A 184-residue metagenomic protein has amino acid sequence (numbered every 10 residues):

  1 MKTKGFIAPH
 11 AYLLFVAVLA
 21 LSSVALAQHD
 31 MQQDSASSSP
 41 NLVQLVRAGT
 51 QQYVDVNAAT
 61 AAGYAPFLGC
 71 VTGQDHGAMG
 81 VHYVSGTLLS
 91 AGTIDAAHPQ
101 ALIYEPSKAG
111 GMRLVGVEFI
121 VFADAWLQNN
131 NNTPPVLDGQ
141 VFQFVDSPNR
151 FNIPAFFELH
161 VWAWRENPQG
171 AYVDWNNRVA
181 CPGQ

Functional and structural regions predicted by a protein language model:
K2-L13: Bacterial N-terminal signal peptides that target proteins for export
A11-S22: Bacterial N-terminal signal peptides
S23-A27: Sec/Tat signal peptide C-region and signal peptidase I cleavage site
Q28-Q184: Primary mode marks residue(s) on the alpha4-beta5-alpha5 output face of response regulator receiver
